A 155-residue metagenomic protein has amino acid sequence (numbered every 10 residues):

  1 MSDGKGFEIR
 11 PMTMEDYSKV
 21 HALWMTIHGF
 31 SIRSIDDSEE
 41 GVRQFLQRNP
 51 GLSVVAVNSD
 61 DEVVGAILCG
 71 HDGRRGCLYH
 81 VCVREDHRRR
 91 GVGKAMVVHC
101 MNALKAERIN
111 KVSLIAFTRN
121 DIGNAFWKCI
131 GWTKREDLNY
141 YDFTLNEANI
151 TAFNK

Functional and structural regions predicted by a protein language model:
M1-E15, E147-K155: Conserved N-terminal entry element of GNAT/NAT acetyltransferase domains
P11-H80, H99, A103, E107 (+1 more regions): Acetyl-CoA-dependent GNAT
V57, V81-R88, A116-F117: A short, internal acetyl-CoA/4′-phosphopantetheine-binding micro-motif in the GNAT/acyltransferase core
R89-N102, C129: Conserved acetyl-CoA-binding loop-helix of GNAT-fold acetyltransferases
L104-A116: Conserved GNAT acetyl-CoA-binding A-motif
L114-G123, D142: Conserved beta-strand-loop-alpha-helix junction that forms the acyl-donor binding cleft
K128-D137: Conserved acetyl-CoA-binding loop of GNAT-fold acetyltransferases
D137-A148: Active-site/acyl-donor-binding loops of N-acyltransferases
